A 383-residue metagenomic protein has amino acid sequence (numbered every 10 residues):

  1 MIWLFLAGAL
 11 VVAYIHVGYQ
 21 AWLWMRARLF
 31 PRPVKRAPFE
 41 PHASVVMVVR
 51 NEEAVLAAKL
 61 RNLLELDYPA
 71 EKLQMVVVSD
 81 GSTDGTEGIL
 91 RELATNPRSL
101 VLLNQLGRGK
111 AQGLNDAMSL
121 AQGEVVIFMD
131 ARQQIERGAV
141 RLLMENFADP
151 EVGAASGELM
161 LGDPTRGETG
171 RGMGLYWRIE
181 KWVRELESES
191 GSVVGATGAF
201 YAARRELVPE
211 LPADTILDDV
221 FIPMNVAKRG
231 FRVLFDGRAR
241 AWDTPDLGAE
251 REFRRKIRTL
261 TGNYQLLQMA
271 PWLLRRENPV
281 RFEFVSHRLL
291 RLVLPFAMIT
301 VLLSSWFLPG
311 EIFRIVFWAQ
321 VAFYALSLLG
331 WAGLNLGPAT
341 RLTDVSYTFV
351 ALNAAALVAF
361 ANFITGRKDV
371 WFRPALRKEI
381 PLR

Functional and structural regions predicted by a protein language model:
M1-N62: N-proximal low-complexity "stem/linker" segments adjacent to membrane-targeting elements
W22-H42, R251, P271-F284, V321-R383: Juxtamembrane C-terminal module of membrane proteins
P41-S44, Q74, F221: Cell-envelope/extracellular polymer assembly enzymes that use nucleotide-activated donors
N62, P69, S79-G88, L106-R108 (+1 more regions): A conserved acidic beta->alpha catalytic loop
K72-V76, E87-L120, R171, L175-W177 (+1 more regions): Conserved donor nucleotide-binding strand/loop of the catalytic core
L106-G113, R137-T215, T348: Long helical/loop segments within the catalytic core of UDP-sugar-dependent glycosyltransferases, especially the large
V126: Short aromatic/hydrophobic "clamp" motif used to bind/position activated sugar donors
F147-I179, D214-D218, I222-V285, T348 (+2 more regions): Catalytic donor/gating beta->alpha subdomain of glycosyltransferases that bind UDP-sugars
